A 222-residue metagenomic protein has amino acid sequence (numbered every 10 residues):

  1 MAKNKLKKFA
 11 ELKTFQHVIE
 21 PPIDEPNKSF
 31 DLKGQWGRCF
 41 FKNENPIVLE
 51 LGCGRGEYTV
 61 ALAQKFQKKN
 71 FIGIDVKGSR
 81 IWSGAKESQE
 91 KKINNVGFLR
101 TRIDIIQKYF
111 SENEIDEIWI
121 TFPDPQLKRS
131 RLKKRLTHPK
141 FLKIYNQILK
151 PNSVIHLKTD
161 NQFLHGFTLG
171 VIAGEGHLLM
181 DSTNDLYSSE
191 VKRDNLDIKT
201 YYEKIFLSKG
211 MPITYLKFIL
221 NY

Functional and structural regions predicted by a protein language model:
M1-I47, E57-Q64: S-adenosyl-L-methionine
G52-G54: Class I SAM-dependent methyltransferase "Motif I" SAM/SAH-binding loop
K77: Conserved SAM/SAH-binding beta-strand->alpha-helix loop
A85-E112: S-adenosyl-L-methionine
K108-E117, F122: A short acidic, Gly/Pro-enriched loop at the edge of an enzyme's catalytic core that lines a small-molecule cofactor
T137-P151: A short glycine-rich, Lys/Arg-flanked "PGG" loop and its adjoining helix->strand segment in the class I
N152-T159: Conserved beta-strand signature within the Rossmann-like core of class I S-adenosyl-L-methionine
E175-Y222: Class I S-adenosyl-L-methionine
